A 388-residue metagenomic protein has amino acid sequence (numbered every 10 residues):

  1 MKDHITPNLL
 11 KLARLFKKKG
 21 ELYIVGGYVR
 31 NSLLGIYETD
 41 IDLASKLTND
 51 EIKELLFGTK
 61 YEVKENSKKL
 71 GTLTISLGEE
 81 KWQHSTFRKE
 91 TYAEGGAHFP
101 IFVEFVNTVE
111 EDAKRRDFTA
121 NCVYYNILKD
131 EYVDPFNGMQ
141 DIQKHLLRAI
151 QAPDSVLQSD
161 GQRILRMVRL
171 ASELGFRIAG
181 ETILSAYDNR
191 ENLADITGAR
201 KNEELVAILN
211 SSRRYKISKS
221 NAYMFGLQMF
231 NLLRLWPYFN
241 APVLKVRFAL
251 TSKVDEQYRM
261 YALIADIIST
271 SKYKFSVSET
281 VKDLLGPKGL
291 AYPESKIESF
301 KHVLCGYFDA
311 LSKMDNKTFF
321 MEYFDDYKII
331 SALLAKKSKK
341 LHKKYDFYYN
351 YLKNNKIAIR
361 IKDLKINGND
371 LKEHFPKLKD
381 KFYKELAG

Functional and structural regions predicted by a protein language model:
M1-G388: Catalytic cores of the polymerase beta-like nucleotidyltransferase superfamily and closely associated nucleotide
